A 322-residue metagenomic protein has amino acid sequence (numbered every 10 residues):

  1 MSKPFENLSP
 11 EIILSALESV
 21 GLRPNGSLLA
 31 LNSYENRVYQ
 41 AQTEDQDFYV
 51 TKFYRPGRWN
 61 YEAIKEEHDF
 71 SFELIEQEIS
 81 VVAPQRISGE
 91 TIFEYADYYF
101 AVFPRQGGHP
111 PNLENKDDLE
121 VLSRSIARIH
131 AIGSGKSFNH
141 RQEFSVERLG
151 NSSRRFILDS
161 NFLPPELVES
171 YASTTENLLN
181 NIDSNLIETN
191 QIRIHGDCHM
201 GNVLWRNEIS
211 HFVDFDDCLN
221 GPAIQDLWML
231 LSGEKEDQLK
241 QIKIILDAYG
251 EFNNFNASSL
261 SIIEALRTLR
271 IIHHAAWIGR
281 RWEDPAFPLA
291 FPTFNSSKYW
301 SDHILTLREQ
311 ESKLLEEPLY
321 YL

Functional and structural regions predicted by a protein language model:
M1-R86, N207, Y320-L322: Conserved NTP-binding catalytic cores of kinases and kinase-like/nucleotidyltransferase enzymes across multiple kinase
E35-T51, P84, L179-L227: Active-site acidic catalytic loop and adjacent metal/ATP-binding pocket of ATP-dependent phosphoryl transfer enzymes
Q42-F138: ATP-binding pocket architecture of kinase catalytic cores
P56, F100-L113, R154-F162, H274-A290: A glycine-centered beta->alpha junction motif in the catalytic cores of kinase/phosphotransferase enzymes
P56, G108, S210, C218-N220 (+1 more regions): Activation segment
N112-E169, T189-Q191: A cross-family kinase active-site recognition segment
A223-N254, R270-A286: Active-site activation/catalytic loop segments of kinase-like enzymes and analogous catalytic loops in related
A276-L322: ATP/Mg2+ or Mg2+-diphosphate-binding catalytic cores that bind nucleotide phosphates or diphosphates via glycine-rich
